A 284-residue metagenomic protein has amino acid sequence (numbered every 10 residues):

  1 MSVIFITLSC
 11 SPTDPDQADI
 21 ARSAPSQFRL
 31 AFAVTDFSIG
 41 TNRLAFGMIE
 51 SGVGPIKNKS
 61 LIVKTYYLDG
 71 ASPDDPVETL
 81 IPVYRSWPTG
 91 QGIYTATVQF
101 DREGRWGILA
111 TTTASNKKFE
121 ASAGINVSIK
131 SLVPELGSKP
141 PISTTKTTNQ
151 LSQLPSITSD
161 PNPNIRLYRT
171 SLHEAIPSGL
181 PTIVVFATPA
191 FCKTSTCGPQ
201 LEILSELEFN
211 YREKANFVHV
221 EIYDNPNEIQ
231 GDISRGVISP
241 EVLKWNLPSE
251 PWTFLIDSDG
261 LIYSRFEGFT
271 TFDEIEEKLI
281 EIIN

Functional and structural regions predicted by a protein language model:
I6-S9: C-terminal motif of bacterial Sec signal peptides marking the signal peptidase cleavage site
D14-P155: Contiguous segments within soluble domain cores/interaction surfaces
V53, D69-G70, I256-Y263: Short, glycine-anchored, charge-dense loop/turn motifs used at functional sites
P134-L136, T148-S152, I262-N284: Thiol-/selenol-based redox modules, centered on thioredoxin-like and closely related oxidoreductase domains
Q153-T158, N164, L172-K193: Short active-site neighborhood of thiol/selenol oxidoreductases, capturing the structured segment around
P189-C192, Y223-P226, I262, T270: Solvent-exposed loop/turn segments at secondary-structure junctions within structured extracellular/periplasmic domains
T194-Y211: Typically the conserved alpha-helix immediately C-terminal to a functionally engaged Cys/Sec in thioredoxin-like
R212, I222-E250, L255-D259, E281: Thioredoxin-like thiol-disulfide oxidoreductase module
